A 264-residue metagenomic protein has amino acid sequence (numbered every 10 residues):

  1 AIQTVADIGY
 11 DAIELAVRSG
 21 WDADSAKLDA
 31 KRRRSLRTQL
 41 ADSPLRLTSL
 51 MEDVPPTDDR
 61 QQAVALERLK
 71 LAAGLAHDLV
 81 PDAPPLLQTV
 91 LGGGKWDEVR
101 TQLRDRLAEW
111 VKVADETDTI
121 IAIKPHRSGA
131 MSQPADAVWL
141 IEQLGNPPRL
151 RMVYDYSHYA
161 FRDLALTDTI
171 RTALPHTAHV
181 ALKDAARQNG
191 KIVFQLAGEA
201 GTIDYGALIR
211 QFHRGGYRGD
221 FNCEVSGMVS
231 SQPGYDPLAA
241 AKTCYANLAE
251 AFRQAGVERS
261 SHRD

Functional and structural regions predicted by a protein language model:
A1-D11, A41, L69, G74 (+2 more regions): Histidine-acidic metal/acid-base catalytic patches
G9-E14, R46-L50, P85-L87, V111-T117 (+2 more regions): Short amphipathic alpha-helical segments, especially helix-boundary/capping motifs
E14-A41, G94: Glycine-rich, proline-tolerant flexible connector loops at the mouths of alpha/beta enzymes
A16-G20, E52-P55, V90-G94, K124-S128 (+3 more regions): Active-site beta-loop-alpha junctions enriched in small/polar residues
D24-L28, D59-V64, D97-T101, D163-A165 (+2 more regions): Short, solvent-exposed loop/turn segments at secondary-structure boundaries
L28, R32, V64, R68 (+5 more regions): Soluble or luminal CAZymes and related metallo-dependent hydrolases
A30-D42, R106-V113, D168-T169, A207-Q211: Catalytic-core regions built around general acid/base machinery
Q39-L47, E52, P56-M152, D236 (+1 more regions): Active-site acidic/histidine proton-transfer and metal-coordination neighborhood in alpha/beta enzyme cores
